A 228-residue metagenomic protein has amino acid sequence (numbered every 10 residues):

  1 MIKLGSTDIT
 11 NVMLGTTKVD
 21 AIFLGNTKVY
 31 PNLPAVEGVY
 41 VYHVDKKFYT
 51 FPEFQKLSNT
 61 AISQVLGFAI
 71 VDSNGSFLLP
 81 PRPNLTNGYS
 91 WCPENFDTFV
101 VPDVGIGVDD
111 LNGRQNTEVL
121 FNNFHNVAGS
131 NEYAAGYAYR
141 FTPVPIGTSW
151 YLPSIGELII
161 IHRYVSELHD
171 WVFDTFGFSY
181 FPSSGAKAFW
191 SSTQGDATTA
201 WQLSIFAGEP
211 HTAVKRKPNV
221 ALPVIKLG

Functional and structural regions predicted by a protein language model:
M1, N11, A21, V108 (+4 more regions): Generic N-terminal initiation segments characterized by hydrophobic and/or small/turn-forming residues
M1-P31: Intrinsically disordered, compositionally biased repeat/linker segments
G5, P34, S73, F181-G185 (+2 more regions): A generic structural signal for short, non-catalytic loop/turn and secondary-structure boundary residues
D8, K18, K28, E37 (+5 more regions): Generic low-complexity, intrinsically disordered sequence content enriched in small uncharged/hydrophobic residues
I9, S149, V220: Conserved beta-strand and immediately adjacent loop positions that scaffold enzyme active sites
V12, A69, F189-S191: Short hydrophobic/aromatic-rich beta-strand motifs
I22-I146, K215, V220-G228: Short, compositionally biased
F124-Y151, I155-H211: An exposed tryptophan-centered "aromatic clamp" motif
